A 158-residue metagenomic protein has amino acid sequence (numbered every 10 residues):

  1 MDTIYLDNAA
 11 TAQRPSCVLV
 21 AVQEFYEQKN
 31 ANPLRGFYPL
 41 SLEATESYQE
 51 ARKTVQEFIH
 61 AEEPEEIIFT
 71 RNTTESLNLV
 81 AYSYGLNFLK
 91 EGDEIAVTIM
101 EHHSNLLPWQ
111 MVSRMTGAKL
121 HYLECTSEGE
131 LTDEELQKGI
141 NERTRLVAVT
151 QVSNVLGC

Functional and structural regions predicted by a protein language model:
M1-C158: Pyridoxal 5′-phosphate
